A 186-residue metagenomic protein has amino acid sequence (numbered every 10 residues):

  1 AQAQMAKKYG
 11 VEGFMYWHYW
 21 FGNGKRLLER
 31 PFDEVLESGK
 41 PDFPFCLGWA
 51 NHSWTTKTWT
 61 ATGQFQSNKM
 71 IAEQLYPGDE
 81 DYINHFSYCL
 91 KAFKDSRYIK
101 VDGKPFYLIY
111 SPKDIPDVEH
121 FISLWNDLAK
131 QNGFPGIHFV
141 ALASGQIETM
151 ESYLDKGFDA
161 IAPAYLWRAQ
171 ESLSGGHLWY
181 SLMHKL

Functional and structural regions predicted by a protein language model:
A1-L186: Glycan-processing catalytic domains of CAZymes
